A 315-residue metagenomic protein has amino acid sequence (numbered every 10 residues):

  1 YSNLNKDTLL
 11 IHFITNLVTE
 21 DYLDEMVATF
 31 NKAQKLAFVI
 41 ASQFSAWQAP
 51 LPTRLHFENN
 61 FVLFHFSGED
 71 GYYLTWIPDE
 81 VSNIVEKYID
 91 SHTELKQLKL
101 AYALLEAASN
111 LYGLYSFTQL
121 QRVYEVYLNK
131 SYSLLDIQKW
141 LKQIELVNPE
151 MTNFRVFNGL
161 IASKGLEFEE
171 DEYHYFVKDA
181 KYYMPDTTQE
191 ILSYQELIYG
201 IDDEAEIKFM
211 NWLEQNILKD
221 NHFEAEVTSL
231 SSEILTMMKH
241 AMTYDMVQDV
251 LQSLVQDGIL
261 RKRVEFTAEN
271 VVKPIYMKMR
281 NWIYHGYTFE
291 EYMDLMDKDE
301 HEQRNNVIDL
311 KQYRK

Functional and structural regions predicted by a protein language model:
Y1-W76: Basic helix-extension-helix modules of the SAP/HeH family
L9-L10, T53-V62, Y127-F157, M242-K278: Charge-enriched amphipathic alpha-helical scaffolds
E20-D21, E94-S116: Positively charged, polyanion-binding regions of nucleic-acid-associated proteins
E25-T29, G71-I84, K96, K139-D186: Charged low-complexity interaction tracts in eukaryotic proteins
F38, Q119-Y124: A short acidic, leucine-rich amphipathic alpha-helix
F44-A49, N110-T118, D220-A225, H240: Short capping segments at the starts of secondary-structure elements
Q143, N158, S163-Y244: C-terminal helical accessory/scaffold domains
R304-R314: Short hydrophobic short-linear motifs embedded in intrinsically disordered terminal tails or helical linkers
